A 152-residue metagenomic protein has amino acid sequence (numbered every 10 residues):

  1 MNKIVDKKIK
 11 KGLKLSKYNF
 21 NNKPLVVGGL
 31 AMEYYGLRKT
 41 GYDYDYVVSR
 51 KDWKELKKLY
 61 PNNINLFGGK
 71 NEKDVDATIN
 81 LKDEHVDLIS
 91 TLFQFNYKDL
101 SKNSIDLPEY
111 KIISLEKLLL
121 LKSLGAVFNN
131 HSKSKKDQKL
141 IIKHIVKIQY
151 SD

Functional and structural regions predicted by a protein language model:
M1-D152: Compositionally biased terminal segments of proteins
